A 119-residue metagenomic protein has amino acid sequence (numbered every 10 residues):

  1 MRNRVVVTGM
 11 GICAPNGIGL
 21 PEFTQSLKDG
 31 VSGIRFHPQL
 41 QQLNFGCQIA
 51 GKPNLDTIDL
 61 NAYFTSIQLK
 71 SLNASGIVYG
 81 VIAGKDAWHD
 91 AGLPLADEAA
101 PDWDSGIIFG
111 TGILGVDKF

Functional and structural regions predicted by a protein language model:
M1-F119: Conserved "HGTGT" condensation-loop signature of ketosynthase/thiolase-family condensing enzymes that catalyze
